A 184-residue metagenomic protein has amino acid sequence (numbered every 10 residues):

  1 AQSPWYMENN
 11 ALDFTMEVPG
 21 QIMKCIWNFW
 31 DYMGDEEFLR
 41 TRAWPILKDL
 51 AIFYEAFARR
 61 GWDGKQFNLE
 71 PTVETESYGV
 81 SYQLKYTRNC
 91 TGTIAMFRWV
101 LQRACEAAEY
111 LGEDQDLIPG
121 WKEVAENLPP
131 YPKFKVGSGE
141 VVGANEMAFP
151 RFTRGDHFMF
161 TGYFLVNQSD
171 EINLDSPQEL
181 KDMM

Functional and structural regions predicted by a protein language model:
A1: Carboxylate/His-rich catalytic cores and anion/metal-binding grooves
Y6-E8, Y78-Y86, A148-R151: Flexible glycine/proline-enriched surface loops and loop-helix/loop-strand junctions
A11, T15-E36, T41-W44, T91-M184: Active-site core of glycosidic bond-cleaving carbohydrate-active enzymes
L47: Conserved functional hotspot residues or short segments at active or partner-binding sites across diverse domains
L50-A51, G79-S81, D175, L180: Generic alpha-helix signal with a bias toward terminal, lower-confidence helices and secondary-structure junctions
I52-Y110: Acidic/histidine-rich catalytic neighborhood
